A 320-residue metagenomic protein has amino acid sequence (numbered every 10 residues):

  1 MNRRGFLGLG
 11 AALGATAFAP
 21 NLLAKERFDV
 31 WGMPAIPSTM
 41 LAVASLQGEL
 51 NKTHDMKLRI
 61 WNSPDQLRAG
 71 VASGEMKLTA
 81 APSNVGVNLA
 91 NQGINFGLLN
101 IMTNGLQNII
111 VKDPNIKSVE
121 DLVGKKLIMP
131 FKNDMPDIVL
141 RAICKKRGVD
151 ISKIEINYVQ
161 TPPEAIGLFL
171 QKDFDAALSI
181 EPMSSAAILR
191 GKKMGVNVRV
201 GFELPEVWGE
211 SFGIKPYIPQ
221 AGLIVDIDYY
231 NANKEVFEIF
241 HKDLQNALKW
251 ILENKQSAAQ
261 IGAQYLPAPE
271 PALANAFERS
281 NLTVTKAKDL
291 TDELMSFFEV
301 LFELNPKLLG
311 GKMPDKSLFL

Functional and structural regions predicted by a protein language model:
G5-L23: N-terminal export signals
A24-D150, I156-V159, D175, E181 (+1 more regions): Short, glycine-/small- and polar/acidic-enriched structural segments that line small-molecule recognition paths
E49-T53, V207-P216, T283-T291: Short, solvent-exposed loop/beta-turn-alpha elements that line the ligand-binding surface or hinge of extracytoplasmic
E75, A80, A90, F131 (+6 more regions): Sec/Tat-exported extracytoplasmic proteins
N84-V85, E164-I261: Pocket-lining segment of extracytoplasmic ligand-binding domains
Y230-L304: Secondary-structure end/capping motifs
M295-L320: Conserved C-terminal helix/tail region of periplasmic/extracytoplasmic solute-binding proteins
